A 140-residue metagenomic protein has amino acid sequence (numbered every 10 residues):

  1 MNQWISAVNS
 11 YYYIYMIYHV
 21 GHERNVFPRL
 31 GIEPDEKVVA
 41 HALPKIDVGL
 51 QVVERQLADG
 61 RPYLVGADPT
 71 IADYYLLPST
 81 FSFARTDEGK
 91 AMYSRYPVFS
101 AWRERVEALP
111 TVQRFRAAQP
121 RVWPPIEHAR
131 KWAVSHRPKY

Functional and structural regions predicted by a protein language model:
W4-A108: GST-like fold's C-terminal all-alpha helical module
L57, A108-P124: Charged/polar, low-hydrophobicity segments characteristic of intrinsically disordered regions and flexible loops
Q119-Y140: Acidic/histidine-enriched, glycine/proline-rich intrinsically disordered or flexible terminal extensions
